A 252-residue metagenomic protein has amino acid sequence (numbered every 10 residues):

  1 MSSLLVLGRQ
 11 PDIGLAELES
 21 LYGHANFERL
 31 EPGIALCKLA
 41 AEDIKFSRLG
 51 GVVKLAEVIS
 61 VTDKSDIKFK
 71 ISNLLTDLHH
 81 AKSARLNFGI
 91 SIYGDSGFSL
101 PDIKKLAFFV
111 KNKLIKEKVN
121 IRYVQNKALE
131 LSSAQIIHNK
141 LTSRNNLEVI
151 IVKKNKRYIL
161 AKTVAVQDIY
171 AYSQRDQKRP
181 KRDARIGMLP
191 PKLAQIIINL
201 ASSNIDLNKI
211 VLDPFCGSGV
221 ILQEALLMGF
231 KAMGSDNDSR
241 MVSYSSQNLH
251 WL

Functional and structural regions predicted by a protein language model:
M1-L74, G94-F109, S133-E148, K153-L252: Class I S-adenosyl-L-methionine-dependent methyltransferase catalytic core
L74-S83: Short glycine/proline-enriched loop/turn "hinge" motifs that connect secondary-structure elements and lie
K82-F98: Short glycine-rich, basic-tinged beta-strand/loop micro-motifs
S83-R85, K127-A134, T142: Active-site neighborhood for divalent-cation/phosphate handling
N87-G89, V119-N120, I210: Residues that mark the start of a beta-strand
I92-G94, L114, K118, V164: Generic hydrophobic/packing signal
P101, L106-L131: A gly/proline- and charged-residue-enriched helix-loop-helix capping module
